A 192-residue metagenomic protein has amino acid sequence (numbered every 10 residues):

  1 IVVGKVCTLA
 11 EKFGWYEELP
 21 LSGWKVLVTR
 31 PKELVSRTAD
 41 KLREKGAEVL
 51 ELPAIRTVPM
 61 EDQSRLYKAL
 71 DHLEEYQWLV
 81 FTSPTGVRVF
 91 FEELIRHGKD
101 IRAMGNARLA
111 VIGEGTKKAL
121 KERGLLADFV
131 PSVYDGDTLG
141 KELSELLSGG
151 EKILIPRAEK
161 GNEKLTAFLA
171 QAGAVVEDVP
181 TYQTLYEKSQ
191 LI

Functional and structural regions predicted by a protein language model:
V2-I192: Signature of uroporphyrinogen-III synthase
